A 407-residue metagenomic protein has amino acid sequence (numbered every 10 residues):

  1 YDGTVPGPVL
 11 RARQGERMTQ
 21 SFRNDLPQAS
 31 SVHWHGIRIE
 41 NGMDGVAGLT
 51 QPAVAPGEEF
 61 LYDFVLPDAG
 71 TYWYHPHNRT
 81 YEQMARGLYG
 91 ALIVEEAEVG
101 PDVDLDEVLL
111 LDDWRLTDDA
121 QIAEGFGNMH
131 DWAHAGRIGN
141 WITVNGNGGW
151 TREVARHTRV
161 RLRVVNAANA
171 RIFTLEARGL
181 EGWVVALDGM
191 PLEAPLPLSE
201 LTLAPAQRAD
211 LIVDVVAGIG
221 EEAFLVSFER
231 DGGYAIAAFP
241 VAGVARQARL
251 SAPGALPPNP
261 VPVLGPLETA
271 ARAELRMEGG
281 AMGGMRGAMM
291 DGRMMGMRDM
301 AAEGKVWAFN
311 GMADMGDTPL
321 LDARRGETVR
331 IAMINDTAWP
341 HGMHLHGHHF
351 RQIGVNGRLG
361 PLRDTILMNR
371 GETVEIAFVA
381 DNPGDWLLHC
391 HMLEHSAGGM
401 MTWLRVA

Functional and structural regions predicted by a protein language model:
Y1-I37, D104, D336: A long-range scaffold signal marking pre-active-site subdomains of enzyme folds
V5-A12, M18, W34-D68, V144-W150 (+4 more regions): Extracytoplasmic beta-sandwich strand-turn segments characteristic of Greek-key/jelly-roll folds
F22-L26, V164-A168, V215, M333-T337: Asparagine-centered strand-capping/turn motif at beta-strand->loop junctions
Q28-H35, R171-R178, H341-L345: Short, hydrophobic/aromatic beta-strand segments
M43-V46, P52-A55, E124-T269, N356-D364: Histidine- and aromatic-rich segments of cupredoxin/plastocyanin-like copper-binding domains
E58-P101: Hydrophobic or amphipathic alpha-helical targeting/insertion segments
M84-T117, E193-R330, I334-P340, V379-D385 (+1 more regions): Extended terminal and domain-junction accessory segments
